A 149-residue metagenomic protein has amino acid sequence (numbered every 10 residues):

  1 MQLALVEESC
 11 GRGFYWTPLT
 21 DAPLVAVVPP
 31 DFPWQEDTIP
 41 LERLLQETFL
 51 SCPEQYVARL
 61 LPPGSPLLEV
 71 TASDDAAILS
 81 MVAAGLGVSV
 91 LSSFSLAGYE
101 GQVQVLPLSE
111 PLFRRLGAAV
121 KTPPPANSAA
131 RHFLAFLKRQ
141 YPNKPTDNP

Functional and structural regions predicted by a protein language model:
Q2-V6, G87-S92: Paired acidic/hydrophobic, glycine-rich loop segments that form the ligand-binding mouth/hinge of periplasmic-binding
E7, P53, K121-T122: Small/polar loops that bind or transfer phosphate-bearing groups
G11-L86, S95-R115, A135, Q140-P149: C-terminal regulatory
P29, S93, K121-P123: Cofactor-binding loop segments of dinucleotide-utilizing enzymes, especially the Rossmann-like FAD- and NAD(P)+-binding
L116-V120: A short beta-strand structural signal in non-transmembrane regions
